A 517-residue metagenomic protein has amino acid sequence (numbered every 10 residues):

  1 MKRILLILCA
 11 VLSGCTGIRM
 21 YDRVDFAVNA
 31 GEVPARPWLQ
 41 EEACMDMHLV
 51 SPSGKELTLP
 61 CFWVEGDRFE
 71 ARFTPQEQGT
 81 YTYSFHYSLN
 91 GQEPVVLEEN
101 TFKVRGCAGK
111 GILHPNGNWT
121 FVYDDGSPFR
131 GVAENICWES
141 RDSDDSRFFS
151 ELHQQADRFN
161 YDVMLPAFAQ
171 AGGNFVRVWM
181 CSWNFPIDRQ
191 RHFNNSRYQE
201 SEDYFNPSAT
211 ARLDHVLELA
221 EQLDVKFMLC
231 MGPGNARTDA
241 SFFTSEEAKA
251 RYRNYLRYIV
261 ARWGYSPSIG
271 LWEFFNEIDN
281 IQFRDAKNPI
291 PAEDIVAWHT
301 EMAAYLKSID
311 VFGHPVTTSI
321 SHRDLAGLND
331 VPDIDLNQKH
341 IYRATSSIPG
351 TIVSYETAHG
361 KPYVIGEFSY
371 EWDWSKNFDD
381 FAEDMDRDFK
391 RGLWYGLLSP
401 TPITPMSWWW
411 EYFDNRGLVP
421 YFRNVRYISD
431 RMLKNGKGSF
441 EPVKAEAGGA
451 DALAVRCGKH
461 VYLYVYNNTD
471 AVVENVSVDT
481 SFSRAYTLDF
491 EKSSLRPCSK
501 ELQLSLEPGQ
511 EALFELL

Functional and structural regions predicted by a protein language model:
M1-I7: Sec-dependent signal peptide recognition, specifically the positively charged N-region followed immediately by
L8-M20: Bacterial Sec-dependent signal peptides at the C-terminal "C-region" and cleavage site
I18, P34-A35, E371-W374, M385-R496 (+1 more regions): Aromatic- and carboxylate-lined catalytic core of secreted/periplasmic carbohydrate-active enzymes
I18-A30, Q40-E42: Contiguous beta-strand segments within globular domains
E42-C44, C107-L336, H340-S346: Active-site mouth of glycoside hydrolases
H48, K55-N118: Extended acidic/polar, glycine-enriched regions that form or flank non-catalytic beta-rich accessory modules
F69-A71, L502, A512: Short strand-edge motifs at loop-to-beta-strand transitions and within beta-strands of extracellular beta-rich domains
N254, D279-R423, P442: Extracellular glycoside hydrolase catalytic/binding regions
